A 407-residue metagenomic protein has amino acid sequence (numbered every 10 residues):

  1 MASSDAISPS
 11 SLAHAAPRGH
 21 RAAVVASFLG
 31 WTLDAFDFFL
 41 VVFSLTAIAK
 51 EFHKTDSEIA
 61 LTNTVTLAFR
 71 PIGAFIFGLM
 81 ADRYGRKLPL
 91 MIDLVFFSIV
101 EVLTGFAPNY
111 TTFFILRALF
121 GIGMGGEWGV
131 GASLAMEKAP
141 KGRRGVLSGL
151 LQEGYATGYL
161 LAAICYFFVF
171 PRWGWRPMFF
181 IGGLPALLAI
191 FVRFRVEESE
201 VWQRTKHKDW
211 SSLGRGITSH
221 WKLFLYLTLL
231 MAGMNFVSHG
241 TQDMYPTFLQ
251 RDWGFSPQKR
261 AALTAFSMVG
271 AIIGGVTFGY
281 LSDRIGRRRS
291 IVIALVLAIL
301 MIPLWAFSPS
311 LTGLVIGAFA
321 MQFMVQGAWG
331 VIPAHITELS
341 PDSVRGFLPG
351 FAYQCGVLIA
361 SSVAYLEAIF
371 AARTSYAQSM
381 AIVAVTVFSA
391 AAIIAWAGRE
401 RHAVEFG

Functional and structural regions predicted by a protein language model:
M1-F36: Cytosolic juxtamembrane N-terminal segment immediately preceding the first transmembrane helix of multi-pass
V42, W221-I272, A360, A364: Extracytoplasmic gate region of multi-pass secondary transporters
H53, G85, F106-T112, P140 (+2 more regions): Helix-breaking motifs and short loop linkers at transmembrane-helix boundaries and internal kinks in secondary membrane
T64-G78, A265-T277: Central cavity-lining transmembrane alpha-helices of secondary-active solute carriers, predominantly the Major
I72-P108, I285: Conserved MFS/SLC helix-loop-helix module at the cytosolic interface between two early adjacent transmembrane helices
L116-E153: Cytoplasmic helix-loop-helix junction between adjacent transmembrane helices in 12-TM secondary transporters
L151-R193: Helix-loop-helix hairpin linking two adjacent transmembrane segments in secondary transporters
S282-I332: C-terminal transmembrane helical hairpin of 12-TM major facilitator-type secondary transporters
